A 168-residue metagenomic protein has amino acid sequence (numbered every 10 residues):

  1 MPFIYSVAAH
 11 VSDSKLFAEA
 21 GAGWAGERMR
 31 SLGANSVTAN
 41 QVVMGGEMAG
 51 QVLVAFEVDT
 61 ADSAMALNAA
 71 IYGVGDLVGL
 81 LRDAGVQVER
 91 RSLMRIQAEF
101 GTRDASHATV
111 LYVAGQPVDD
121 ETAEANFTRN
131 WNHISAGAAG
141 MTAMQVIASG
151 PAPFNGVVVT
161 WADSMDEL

Functional and structural regions predicted by a protein language model:
M1-L168: Short S/T/G/P-rich N-terminal loop/turn motif that feeds into the first structured element of a domain
